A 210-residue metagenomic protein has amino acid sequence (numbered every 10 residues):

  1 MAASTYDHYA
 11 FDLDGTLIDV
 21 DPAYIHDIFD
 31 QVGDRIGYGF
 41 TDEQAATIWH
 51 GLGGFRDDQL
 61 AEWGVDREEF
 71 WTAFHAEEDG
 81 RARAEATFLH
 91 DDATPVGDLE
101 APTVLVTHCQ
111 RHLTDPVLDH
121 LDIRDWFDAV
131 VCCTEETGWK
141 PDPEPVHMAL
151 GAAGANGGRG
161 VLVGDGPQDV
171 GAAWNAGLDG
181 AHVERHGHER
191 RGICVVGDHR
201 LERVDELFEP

Functional and structural regions predicted by a protein language model:
M1-Y6, G97, Q110-R111, D115-P210: Asp-based, Mg2+/Mn2+-dependent phosphohydrolase catalytic module
A2-G97: N-terminal helical cap/lid subdomain that shapes the substrate entry/recognition surface in HAD-like hydrolases
H8-A10, V104, V161: Hydrophobic "anchor" residues on beta-strands that sit immediately upstream of conserved functional sites
T16, T107-C109: Conserved phosphate-coupling serine/threonine residues in phosphotransfer and NTP-handling enzymes
V20, L105-V106, G164-D165: Small/polar loops that bind or transfer phosphate-bearing groups
Y38, V65, A101, A155 (+1 more regions): Short glycine/serine/threonine/alanine-rich loop segments
F88, V106, G138: Residue-level marker of regulatory loop/turn positions in helix-turn-helix DNA-binding domains and in histidine
V96, T103-V104: Internal catalytic-core helix/loop-beta-alpha segment that presents or stabilizes conserved functional determinants
